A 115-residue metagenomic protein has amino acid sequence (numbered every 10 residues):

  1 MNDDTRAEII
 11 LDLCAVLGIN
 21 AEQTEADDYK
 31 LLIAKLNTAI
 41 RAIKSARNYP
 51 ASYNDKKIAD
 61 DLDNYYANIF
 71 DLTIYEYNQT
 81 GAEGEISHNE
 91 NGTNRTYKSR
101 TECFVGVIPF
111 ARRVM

Functional and structural regions predicted by a protein language model:
M1-D61, C103-M115: Conserved short "hinge" loops at termini or chain/domain junctions
N2, K57-M115: Short loop/turn elements at secondary-structure junctions
